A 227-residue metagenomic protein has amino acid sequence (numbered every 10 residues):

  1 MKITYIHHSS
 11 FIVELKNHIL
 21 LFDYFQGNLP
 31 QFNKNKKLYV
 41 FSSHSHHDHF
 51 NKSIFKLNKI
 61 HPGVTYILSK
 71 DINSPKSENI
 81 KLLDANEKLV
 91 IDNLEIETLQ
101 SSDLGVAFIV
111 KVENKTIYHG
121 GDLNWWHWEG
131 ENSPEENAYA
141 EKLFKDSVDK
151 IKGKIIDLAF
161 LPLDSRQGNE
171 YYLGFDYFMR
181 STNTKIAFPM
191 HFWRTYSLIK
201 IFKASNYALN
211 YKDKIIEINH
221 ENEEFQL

Functional and structural regions predicted by a protein language model:
M1-K2, P62-T65, I186: Short active-site oxyanion
M1-N35, N79-I155, N219-L227: Core dinuclear metal-dependent hydrolase active-site scaffold
T4-H8, S77-L89, Y171-L227: Binuclear metal-ion centers of metallo-dependent hydrolases, dominated by the metallo-beta-lactamase
Q26-I72, D149-F160: Active-site metal-binding motif and surrounding structural segment of the metallo-beta-lactamase
G27-P30, H46-F50, I72-K76, E87-L89 (+4 more regions): Active-site environment of divalent metal-dependent phosphoester hydrolases
N33-K34, K52-F55, N79, E131-N132 (+2 more regions): Short amphipathic alpha-helical segments
H119, L158-L161, F188-P189: Structural recognition of the beta-strand scaffold that forms the well-ordered cores of secreted hydrolase catalytic
L143-D149, G168-Y177: A short, acidic, amphipathic alpha-helical segment used as a generic capping/interface helix at domain edges
